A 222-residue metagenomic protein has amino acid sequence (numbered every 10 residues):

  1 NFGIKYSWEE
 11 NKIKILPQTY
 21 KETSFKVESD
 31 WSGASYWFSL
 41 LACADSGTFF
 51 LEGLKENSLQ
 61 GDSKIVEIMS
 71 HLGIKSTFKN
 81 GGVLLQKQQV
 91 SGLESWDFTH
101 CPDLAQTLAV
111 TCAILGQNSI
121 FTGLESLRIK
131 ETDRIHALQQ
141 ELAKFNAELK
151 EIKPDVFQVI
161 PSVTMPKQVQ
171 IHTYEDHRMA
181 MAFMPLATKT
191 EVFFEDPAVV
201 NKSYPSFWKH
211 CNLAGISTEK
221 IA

Functional and structural regions predicted by a protein language model:
N1-A222: Short, structured segments at the rim of ligand-binding sites
